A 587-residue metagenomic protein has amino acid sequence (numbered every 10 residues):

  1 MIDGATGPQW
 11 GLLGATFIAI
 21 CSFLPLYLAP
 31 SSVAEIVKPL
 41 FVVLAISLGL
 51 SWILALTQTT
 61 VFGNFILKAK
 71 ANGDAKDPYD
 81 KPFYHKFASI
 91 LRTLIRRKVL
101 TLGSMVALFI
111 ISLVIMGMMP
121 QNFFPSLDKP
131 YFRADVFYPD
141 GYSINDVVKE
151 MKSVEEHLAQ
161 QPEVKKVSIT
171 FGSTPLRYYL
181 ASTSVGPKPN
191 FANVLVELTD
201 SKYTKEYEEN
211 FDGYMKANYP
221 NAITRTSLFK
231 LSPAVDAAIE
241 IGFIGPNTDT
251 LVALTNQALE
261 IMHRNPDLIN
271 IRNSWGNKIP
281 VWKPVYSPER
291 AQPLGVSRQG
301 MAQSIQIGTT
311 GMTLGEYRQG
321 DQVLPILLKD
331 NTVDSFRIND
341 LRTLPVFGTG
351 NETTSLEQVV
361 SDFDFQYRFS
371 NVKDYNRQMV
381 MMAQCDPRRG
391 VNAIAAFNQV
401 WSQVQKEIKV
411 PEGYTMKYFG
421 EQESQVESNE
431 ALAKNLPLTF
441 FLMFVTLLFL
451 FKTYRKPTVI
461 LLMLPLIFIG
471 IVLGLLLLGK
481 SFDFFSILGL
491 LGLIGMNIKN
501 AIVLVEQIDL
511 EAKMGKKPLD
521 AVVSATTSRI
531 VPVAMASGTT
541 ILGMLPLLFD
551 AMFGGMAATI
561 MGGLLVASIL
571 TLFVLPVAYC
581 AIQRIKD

Functional and structural regions predicted by a protein language model:
M1-G14, Y84, N429, A512-V533: Helix-loop junctions and hydrophobic alpha-helical segments within the transmembrane domains of large membrane
T6-P8, T16, A75-P125: Signature of alpha-helical transmembrane segments and their immediate interfacial
Q9-L28, E35-A75, V194, L466 (+4 more regions): Transmembrane alpha-helices and their membrane-interface boundaries in multi-pass membrane transporters and channels
L26-I36, V106-Y142, I223, A238 (+2 more regions): Transmembrane helices with small-residue packing motifs
I46, V445-R529, A534-F553, G562-L565 (+2 more regions): Hydrophobic transmembrane alpha-helices and their membrane-interface caps in long multi-pass transport proteins
G141-E150, T183-N190, L195-N210, V235-A237 (+6 more regions): Solvent-exposed, non-transmembrane alpha-helical starts
N145-A234, E260, E289-T309: Solvent-exposed, membrane-proximal periplasmic/extracellular interface segments of envelope transport and secretion
L259-T439, L448-F451, L519-A521: Extracytoplasmic/periplasmic membrane-proximal domains and adjacent transmembrane bundles of envelope biogenesis
